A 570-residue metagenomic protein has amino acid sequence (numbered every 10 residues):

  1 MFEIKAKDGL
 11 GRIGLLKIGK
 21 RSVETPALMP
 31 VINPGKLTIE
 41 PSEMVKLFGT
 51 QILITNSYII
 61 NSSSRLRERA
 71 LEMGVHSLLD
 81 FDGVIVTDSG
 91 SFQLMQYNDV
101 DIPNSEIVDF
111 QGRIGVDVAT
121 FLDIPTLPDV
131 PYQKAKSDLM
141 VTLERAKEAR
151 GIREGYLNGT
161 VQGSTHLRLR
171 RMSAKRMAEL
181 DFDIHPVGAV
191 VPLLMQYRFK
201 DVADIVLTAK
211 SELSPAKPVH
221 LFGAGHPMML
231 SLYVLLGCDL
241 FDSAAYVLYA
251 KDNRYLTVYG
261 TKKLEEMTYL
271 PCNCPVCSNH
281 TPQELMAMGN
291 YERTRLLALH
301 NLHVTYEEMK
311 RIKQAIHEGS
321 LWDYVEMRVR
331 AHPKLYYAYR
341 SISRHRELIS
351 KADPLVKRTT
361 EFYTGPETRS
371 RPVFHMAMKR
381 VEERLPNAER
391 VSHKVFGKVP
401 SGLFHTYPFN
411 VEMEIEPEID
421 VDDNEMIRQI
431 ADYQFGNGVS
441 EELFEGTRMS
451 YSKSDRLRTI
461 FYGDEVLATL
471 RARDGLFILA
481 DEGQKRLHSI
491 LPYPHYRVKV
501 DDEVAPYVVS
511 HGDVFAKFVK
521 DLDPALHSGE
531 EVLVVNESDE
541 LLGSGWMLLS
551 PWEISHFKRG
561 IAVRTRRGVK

Functional and structural regions predicted by a protein language model:
M1-L15, V23-G35, D123-D129, C274-V421 (+3 more regions): C-terminal extensions of enzymes
M1-R153, E361-E382, P386, H393-E414: Non-catalytic, usually N-terminal nucleic-acid engagement modules in DNA/RNA processing proteins
K36, P103, D201, F222-H226 (+1 more regions): Short, glycine/acidic-rich beta->alpha junctions
V100, P131-D138, H166, R198 (+2 more regions): Residue-level preference for long, well-ordered alpha-helices that form the structural scaffold of enzyme catalytic
M140-L143, R150-S278: Glycine-rich phosphate/ribose-binding loops and adjacent secondary-structure elements that form binding surfaces
P417-Y496: Anionic-ligand-binding alpha/beta catalytic cores of soluble enzymes and soluble regulatory domains that recognize
T469-S528, V532-K570: Beta-strand/loop-dominated core regions that host nucleotide or nucleotide-derived cofactor-binding catalytic loops
